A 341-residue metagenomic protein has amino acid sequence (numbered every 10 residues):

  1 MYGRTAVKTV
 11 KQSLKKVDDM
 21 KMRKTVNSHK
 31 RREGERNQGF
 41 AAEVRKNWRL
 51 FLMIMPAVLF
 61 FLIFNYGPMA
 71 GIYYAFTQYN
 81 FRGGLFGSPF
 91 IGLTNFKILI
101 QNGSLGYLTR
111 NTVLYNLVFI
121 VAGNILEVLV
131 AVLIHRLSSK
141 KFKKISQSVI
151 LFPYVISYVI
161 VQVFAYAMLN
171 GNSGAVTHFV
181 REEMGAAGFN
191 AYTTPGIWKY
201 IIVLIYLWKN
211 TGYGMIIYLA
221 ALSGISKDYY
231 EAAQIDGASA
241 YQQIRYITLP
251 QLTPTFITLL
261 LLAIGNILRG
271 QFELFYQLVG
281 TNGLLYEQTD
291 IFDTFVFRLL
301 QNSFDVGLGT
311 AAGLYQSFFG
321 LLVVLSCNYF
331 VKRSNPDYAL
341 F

Functional and structural regions predicted by a protein language model:
Y2-E43: Short, Lys/Arg-rich, polar N-terminal cytosolic tail immediately upstream of the first transmembrane signal-anchor
E43-F341: A structural signal for multi-pass alpha-helical bundles of membrane permease subunits that mediate small-molecule
